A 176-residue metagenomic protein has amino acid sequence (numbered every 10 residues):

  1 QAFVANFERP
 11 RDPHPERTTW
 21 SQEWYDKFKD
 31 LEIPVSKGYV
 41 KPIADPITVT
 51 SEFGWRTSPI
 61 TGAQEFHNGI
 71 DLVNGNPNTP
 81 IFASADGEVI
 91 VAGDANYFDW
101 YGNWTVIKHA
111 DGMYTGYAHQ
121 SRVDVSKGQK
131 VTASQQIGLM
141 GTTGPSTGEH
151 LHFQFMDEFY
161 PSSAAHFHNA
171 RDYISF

Functional and structural regions predicted by a protein language model:
Q1-A44, S163-F176: Non-catalytic cell-wall polysaccharide-engagement segments
Q1-R9, V73, M113, R122: Peptidoglycan-targeting cell-wall enzymes and recognition modules
V35-Y39, T48, N76, S126-Q135 (+1 more regions): Acidic, glycine-rich catalytic/binding loops that coordinate metals and/or anionic ligands
G38-P46, T79-D86: Short coil-to-beta-strand transition motifs
T50-A83: Short glycine/threonine/proline-enriched tight-turn/helix- or strand-capping micro-motif at secondary-structure
Q64-N68, A83-D124, S146-D157: Zn2+-dependent peptidoglycan hydrolase active-site motif and core
P80-A92, V125-M140: Short, well-structured beta-strand-loop connectors
